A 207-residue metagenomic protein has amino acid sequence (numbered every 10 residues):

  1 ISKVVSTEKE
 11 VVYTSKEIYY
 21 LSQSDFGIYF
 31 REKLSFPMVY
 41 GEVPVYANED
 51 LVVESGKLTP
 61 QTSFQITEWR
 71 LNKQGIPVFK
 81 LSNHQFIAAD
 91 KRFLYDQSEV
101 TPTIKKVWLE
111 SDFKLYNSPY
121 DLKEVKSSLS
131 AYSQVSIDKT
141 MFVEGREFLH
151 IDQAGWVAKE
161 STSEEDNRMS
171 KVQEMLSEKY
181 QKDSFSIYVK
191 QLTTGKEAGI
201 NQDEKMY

Functional and structural regions predicted by a protein language model:
I1-Q23, L51-R92, K126-S161: SH3/SH3-like beta-barrel superfamily modules
E10-A47, K57-P60, P77-K80, R92-L115 (+1 more regions): SH3-family beta-barrel domains
S24-R31, E99-V100, E160-E174: Low-complexity, Pro/Thr/Ser/Gly/Ala-rich linker/spacer regions in secreted, extracellular modular proteins
Y40, I76, E110, R146 (+2 more regions): Extracytoplasmic
L51, D121-L122, Q181-F185: Short, small/polar residue-rich loop motifs at catalytic or cofactor-binding pockets
G56, E124-S127, A198, E204: Residue "hotspots" at secondary-structure boundaries inside conserved domains
S163-E204: Beta-lactamase-like hydrolase cores
